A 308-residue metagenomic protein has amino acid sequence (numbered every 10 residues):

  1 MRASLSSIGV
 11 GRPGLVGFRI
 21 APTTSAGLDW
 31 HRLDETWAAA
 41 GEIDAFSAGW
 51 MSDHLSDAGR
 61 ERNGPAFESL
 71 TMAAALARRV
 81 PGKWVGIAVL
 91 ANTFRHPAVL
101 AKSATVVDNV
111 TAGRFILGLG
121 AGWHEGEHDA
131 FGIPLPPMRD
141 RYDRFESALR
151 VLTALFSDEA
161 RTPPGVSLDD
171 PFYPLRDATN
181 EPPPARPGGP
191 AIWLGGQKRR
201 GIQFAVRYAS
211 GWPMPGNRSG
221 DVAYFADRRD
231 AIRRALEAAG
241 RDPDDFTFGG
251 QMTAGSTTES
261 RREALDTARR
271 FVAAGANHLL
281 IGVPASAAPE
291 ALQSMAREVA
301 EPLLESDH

Functional and structural regions predicted by a protein language model:
M1-R79, P190, G282, S286 (+1 more regions): N-terminal beta1-alpha1-beta2 module of alpha/beta enzyme domains
R2-G14, S56, R62, H96-Y208 (+2 more regions): Internal, glycine-rich beta/alpha segment that forms the wall or movable "lid" of small-molecule/cofactor binding
V16-P22, G49-M51, V85-I87, F115-L119 (+4 more regions): Hydrophobic faces of well-ordered beta-strands that scaffold small-molecule active sites in alpha/beta enzyme cores
R19-H31, L90-A98, P187-Q197, Q251-R262: Active-site mouth loops of central-metabolism enzymes
D29-E42, L100-S103, L194-F204, E259-F271: Short, acidic/polar
I43-F46, G82, A112, A209-S210 (+1 more regions): A structural motif
A148-L149, T153, A223-I232, A287-H308: C-terminal helical cap(s) of enzyme catalytic domains, especially alpha/beta-barrels
M214-D221, N277-S286: Glycine-rich phosphate-binding active-site loops on the catalytic face of alpha/beta enzymes
